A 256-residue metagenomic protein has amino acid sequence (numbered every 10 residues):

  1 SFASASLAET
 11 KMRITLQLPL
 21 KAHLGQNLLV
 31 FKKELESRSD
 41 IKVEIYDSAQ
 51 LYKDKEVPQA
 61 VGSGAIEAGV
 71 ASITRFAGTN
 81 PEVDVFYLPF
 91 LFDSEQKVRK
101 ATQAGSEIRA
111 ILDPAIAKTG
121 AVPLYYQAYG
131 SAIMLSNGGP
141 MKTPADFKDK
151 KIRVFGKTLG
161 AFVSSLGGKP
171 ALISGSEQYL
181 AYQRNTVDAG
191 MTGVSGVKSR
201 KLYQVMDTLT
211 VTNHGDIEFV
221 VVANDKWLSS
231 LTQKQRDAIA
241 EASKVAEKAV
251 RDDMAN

Functional and structural regions predicted by a protein language model:
A3-A5: N-terminal signal peptide c-region/cleavage motif recognized by signal peptidases
L7-V98, E107-N256: N-terminal secretory/targeting leader peptides
A101-Q103: Ser/Thr/Gly-rich flexible loops in soluble cytosolic domains mediating phosphotransfer, phosphorylation
